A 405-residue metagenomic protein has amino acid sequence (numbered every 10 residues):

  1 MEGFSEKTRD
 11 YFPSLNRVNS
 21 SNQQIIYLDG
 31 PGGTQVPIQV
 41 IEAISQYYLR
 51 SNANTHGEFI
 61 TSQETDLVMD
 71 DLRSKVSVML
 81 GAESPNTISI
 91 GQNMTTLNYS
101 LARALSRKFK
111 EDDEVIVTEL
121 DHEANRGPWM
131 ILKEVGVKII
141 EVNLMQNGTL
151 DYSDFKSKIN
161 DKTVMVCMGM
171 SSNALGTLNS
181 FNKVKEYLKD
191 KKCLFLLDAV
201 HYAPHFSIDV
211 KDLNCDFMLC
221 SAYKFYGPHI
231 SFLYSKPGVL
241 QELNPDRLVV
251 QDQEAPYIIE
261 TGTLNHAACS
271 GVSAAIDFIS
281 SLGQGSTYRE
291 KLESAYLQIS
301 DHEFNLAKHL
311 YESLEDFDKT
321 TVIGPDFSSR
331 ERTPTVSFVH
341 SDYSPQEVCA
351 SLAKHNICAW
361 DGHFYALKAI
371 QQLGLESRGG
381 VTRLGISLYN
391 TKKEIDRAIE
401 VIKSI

Functional and structural regions predicted by a protein language model:
M1-I405: Pyridoxal 5′-phosphate
